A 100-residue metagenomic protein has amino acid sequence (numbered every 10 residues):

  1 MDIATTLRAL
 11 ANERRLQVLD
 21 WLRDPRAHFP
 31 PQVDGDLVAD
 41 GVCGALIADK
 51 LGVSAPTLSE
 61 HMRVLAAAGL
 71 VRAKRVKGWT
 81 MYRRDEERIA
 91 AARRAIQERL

Functional and structural regions predicted by a protein language model:
M1-T6: Short, Lys/Arg-enriched N-terminal segment that forms or immediately precedes the first helix of a structured domain
R8, R14-S54, V76, T80-E87: N-terminal helix-turn-helix DNA-binding core of bacterial DNA-binding proteins
M62-R63: Short, hydrophobic-biased segments on the C-terminal half of alpha helices that form "recognition helices"
G69: Glycine-centered, phosphate/nucleic-acid-interacting loop/turn motifs that mediate DNA/RNA or nucleotide
A73: Short beta-strand "wing" residues that participate in macromolecule-binding interfaces
R88-A92: Short, charged/polar, Gly/Pro-enriched secondary-structure boundary elements
